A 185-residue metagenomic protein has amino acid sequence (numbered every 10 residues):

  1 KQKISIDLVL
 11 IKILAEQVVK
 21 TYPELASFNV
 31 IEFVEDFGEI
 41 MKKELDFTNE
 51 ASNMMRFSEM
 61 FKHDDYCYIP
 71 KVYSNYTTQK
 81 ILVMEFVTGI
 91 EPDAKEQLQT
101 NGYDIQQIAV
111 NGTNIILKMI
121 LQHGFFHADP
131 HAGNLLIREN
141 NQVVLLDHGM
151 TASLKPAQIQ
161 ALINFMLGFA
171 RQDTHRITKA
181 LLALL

Functional and structural regions predicted by a protein language model:
K1-L185: Conserved catalytic cores of large enzyme domains
